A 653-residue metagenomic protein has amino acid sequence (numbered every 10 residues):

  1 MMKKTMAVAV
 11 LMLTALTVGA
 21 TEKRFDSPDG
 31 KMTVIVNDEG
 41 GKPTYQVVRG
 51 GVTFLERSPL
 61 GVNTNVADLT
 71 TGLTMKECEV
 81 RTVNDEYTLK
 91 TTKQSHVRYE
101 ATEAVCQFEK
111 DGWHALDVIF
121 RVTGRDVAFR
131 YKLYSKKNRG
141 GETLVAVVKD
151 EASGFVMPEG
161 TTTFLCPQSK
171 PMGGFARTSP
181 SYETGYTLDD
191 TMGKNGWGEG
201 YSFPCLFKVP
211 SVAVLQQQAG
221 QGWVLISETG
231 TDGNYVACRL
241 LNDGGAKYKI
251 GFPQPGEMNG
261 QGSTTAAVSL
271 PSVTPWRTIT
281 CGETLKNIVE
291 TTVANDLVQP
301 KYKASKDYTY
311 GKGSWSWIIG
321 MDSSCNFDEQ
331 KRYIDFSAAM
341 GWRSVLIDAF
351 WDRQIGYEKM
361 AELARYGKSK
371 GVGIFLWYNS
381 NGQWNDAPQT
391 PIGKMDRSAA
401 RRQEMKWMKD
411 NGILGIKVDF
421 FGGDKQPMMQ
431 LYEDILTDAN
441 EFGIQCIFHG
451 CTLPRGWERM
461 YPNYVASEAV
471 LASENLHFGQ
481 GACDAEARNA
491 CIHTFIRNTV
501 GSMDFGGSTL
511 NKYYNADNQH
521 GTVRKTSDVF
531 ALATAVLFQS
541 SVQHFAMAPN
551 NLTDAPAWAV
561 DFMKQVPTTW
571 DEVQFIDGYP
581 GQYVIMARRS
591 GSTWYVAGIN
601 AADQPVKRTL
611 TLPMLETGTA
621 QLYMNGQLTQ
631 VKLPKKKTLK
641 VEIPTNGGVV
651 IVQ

Functional and structural regions predicted by a protein language model:
V10-G19: Hydrophobic h-region of N-terminal signal peptides that target proteins for export in Gram-negative bacteria
E22-E290: N-terminal accessory beta-strand-rich subdomains and adjacent acidic, glycine-rich linkers that precede catalytic cores
K93-R98, F562-M586: Edge strands and adjacent loops of beta-rich recognition modules
T265-M340, S344: An acidic-aromatic substrate-binding cleft motif
D348-S527: Aromatic- and carboxylate-enriched substrate-binding clefts and catalytic-loop regions of carbohydrate-active enzymes
V529, A533-F575: Catalytic cores of secreted or luminal carbohydrate-active enzymes
Y579-E616, V649-I651: Carbohydrate-binding surface patches
K632-Q653: C-terminal beta-strand-rich structural cap/linker in extracellular carbohydrate-active enzymes
